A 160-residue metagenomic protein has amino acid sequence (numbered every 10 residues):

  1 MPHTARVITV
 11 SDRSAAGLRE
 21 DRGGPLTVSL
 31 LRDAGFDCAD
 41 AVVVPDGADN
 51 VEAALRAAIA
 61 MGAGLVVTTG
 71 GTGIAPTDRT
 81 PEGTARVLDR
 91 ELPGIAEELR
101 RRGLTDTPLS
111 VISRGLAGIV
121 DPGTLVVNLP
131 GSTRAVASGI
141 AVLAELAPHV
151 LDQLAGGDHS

Functional and structural regions predicted by a protein language model:
M1-S160: Non-catalytic beta/alpha edge segments that cap or flank active sites
